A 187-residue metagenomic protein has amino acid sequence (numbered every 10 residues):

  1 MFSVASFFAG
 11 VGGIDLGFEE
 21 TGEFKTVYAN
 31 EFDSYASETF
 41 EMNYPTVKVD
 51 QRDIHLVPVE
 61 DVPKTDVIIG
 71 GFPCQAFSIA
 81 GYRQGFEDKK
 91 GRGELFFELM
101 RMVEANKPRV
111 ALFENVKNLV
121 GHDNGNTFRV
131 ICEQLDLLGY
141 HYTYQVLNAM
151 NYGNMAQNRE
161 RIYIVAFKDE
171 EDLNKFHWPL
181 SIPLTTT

Functional and structural regions predicted by a protein language model:
M1-V4: Extreme N-terminal starter segment of soluble prokaryotic enzymes
F7-G12: Class I SAM-dependent methyltransferase "Motif I" SAM/SAH-binding loop
G17-K25, N43: A short, Lys/Arg-enriched amphipathic alpha-helix followed by its capping loop at the start of a domain
N30: The conserved SAM/SAH-binding core of class I Rossmann-like methyltransferase domains, concentrating on the hydrophobic
D33-S34: Conserved SAM/SAH-binding beta-strand->alpha-helix loop
F40: Conserved SAM-binding loop
T46-D53: Conserved SAM-binding strand-loop segment of SAM-dependent methyltransferases
V57-T65, Q75-T187: Class I S-adenosyl-L-methionine
